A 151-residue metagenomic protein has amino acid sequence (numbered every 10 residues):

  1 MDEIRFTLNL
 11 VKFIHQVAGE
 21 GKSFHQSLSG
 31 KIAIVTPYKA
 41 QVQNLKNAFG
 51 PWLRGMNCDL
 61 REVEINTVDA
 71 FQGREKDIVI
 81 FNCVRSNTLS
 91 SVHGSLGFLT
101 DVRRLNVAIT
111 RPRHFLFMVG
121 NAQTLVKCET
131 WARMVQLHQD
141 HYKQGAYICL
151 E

Functional and structural regions predicted by a protein language model:
M1-N47: Conserved helicase/translocase motor-coupling segment
E3, E64, D101-R104: Amphipathic coiled-coil/heptad-repeat helices and related helical stalk/stem segments that mediate oligomerization
F24, P37, G55, F71 (+1 more regions): Short, contiguous acidic/charged loop-to-helix segments that flank catalytic cores in large enzymes
S29, L60, E75-I78, V102 (+1 more regions): Active-site lining segments that contact anionic ligands and/or coordinate catalytic metals
A33, G50-T67: Conserved RecA-like helicase motor-core motifs
Q41-A48, K76, C128-T130: A short acidic (Asp/Glu
N66, A70-S86, V107, F115-V119: A short beta-strand element within the Helicase C-terminal
T88-E151: Helicase C-terminal subdomain and adjacent C-terminal extension
